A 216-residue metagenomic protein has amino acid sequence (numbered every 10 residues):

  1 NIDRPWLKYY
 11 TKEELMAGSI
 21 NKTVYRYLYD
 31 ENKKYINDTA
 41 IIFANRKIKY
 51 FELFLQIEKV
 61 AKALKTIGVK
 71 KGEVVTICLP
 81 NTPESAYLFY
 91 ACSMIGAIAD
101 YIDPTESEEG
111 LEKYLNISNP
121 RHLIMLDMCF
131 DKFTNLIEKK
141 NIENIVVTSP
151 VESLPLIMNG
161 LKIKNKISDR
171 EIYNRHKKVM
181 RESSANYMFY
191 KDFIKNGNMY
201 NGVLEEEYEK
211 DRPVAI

Functional and structural regions predicted by a protein language model:
N1-N21: Flexible, non-catalytic linker and terminal segments flanking ANL/adenylate-forming cores
I2-Y9, R26-K49, P213: AMP-dependent adenylate-forming
M16-I20, Y29, N37-G68, E73-T82 (+4 more regions): Conserved AMP-binding/adenylate-forming core of the ANL superfamily
V74, P104-E138, L154: Conserved ATP-dependent adenylate/AMP-binding module captured primarily in the ANL superfamily
G96: Structured binding elements
D100, I124, N144-V146: Hydrophobic/aromatic beta-strand patches that form the interior of the parallel beta-sheet core in alpha/beta enzyme
N135-D211: ANL superfamily adenylate-forming
